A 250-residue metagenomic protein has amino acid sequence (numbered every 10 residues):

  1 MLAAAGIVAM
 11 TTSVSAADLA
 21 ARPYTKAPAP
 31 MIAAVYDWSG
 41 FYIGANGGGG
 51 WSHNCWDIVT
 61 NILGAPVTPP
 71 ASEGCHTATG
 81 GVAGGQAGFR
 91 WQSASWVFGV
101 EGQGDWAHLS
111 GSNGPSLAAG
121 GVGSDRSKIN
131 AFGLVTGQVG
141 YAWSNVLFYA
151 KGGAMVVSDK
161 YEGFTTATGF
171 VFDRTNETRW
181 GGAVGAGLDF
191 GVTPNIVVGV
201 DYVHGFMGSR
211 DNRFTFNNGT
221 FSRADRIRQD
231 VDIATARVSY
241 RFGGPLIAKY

Functional and structural regions predicted by a protein language model:
M1-Y250: Gram-negative outer-membrane beta-barrel domains
